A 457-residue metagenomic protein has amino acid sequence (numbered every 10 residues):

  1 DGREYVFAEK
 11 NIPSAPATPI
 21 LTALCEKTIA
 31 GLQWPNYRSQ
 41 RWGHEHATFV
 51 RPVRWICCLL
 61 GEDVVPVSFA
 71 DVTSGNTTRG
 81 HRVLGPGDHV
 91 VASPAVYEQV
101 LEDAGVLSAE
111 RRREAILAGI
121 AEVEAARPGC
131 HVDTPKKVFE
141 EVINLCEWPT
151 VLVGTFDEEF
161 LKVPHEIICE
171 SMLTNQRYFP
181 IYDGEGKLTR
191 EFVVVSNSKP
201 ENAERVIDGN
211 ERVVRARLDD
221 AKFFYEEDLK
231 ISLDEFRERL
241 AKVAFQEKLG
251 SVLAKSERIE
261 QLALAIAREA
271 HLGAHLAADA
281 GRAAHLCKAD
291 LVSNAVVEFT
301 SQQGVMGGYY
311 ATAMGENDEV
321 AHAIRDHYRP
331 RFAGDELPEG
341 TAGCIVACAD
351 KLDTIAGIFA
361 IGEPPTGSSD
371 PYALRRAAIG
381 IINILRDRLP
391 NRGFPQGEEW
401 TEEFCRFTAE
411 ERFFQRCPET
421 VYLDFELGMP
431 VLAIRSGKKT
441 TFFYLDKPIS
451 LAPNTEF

Functional and structural regions predicted by a protein language model:
D1-F457: Amphipathic alpha-helical "coupling" segments that flank catalytic cores
